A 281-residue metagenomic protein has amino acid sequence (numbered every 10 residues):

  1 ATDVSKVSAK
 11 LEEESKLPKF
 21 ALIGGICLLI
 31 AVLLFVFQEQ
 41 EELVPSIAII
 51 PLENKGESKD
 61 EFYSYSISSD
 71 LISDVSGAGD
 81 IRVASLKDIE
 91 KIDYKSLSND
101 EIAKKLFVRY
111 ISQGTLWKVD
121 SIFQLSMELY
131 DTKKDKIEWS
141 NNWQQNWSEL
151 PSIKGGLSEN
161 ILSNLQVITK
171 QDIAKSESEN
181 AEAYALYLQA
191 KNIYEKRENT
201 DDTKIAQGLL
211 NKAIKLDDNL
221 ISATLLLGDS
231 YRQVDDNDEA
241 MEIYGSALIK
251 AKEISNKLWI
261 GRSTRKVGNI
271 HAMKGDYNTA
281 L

Functional and structural regions predicted by a protein language model:
A1-E14: N-terminal intrinsically disordered, acidic low-complexity segments at the extreme N-terminus
G24, L34-F37, Y65-G208: Catalytic-center loop of serine/cysteine hydrolases
L186, L209, T224-Y231, I243 (+2 more regions): TPR/Sel1-like alpha-solenoid repeat signature
